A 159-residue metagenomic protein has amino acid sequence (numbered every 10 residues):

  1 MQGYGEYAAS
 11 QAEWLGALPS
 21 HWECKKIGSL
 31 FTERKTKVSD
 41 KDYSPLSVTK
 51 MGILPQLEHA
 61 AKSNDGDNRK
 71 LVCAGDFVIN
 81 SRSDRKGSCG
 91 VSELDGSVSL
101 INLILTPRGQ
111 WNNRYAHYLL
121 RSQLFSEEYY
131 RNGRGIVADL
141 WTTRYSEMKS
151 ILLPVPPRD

Functional and structural regions predicted by a protein language model:
G3-V38, S150, P154-D159: Non-catalytic DNA-recognition/assembly elements of restriction-modification systems
Y7-S10, R82, G96-L103, I136-D159: A short glycine-rich beta-alpha junction/loop motif
S10-Q11, K25-A74: Sequence-specific dsDNA recognition surfaces
V38-E58, F77-L103, R114-Y118, S126-G133 (+1 more regions): Short, ligand-facing micro-motifs at secondary-structure edges
P107-N112: Ligand-binding loop in jelly-roll beta-barrel domains
